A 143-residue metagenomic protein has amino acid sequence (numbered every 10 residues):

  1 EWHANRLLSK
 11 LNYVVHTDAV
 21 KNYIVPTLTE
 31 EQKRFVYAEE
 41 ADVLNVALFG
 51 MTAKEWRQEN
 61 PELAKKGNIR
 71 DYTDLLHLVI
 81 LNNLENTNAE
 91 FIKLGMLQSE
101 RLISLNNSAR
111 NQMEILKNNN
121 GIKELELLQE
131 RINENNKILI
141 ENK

Functional and structural regions predicted by a protein language model:
E1-K143: Positively charged, phosphate-engaging catalytic surfaces used for nucleic-acid and nucleotide handling
